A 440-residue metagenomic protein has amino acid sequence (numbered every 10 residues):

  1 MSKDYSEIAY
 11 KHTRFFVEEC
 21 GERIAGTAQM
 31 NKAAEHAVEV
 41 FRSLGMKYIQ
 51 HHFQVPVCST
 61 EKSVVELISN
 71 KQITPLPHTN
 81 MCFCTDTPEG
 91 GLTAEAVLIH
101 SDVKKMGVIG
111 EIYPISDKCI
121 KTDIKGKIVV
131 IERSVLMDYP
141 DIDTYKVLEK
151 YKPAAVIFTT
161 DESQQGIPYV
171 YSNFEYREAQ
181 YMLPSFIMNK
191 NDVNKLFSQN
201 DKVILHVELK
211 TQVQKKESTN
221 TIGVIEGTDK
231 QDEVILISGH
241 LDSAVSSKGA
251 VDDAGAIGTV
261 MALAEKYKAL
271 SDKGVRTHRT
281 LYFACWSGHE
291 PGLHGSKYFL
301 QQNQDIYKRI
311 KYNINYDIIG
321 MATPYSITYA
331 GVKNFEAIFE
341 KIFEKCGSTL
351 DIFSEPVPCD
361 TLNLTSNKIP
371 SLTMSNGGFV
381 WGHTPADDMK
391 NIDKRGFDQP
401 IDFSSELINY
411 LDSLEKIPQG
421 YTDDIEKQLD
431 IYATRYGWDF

Functional and structural regions predicted by a protein language model:
M1-K3, E19-A28, T87, V108-G110 (+9 more regions): Second-shell loop/turn segments in exported
S2-K3, E7, K11-K125: Noncatalytic luminal/extracellular "stalk/propeptide" segments of secretory-pathway proteins
F15, Q50, I128-I131, A155-T159 (+8 more regions): Structural recognition of the beta-strand scaffold that forms the well-ordered cores of secreted hydrolase catalytic
L76-E178, M182, L350: Extracellular/luminal Protease-associated
C84-P114, N173-A250, E265, A269-K273 (+1 more regions): Soluble metallo-hydrolase cores and metallopeptidase-like ectodomains found primarily in the secretory/periplasmic
Y267-G292, K308: Short helix-loop-beta-strand segments that form the rim/entrance of peptidase-like active sites
W286-V380: Metal-dependent peptidase/peptidase-like ectodomains
V380-F440: His/Asp/Glu-rich mid-to-C-terminal helical/loop segments that flank catalytic regions of hydrolases
